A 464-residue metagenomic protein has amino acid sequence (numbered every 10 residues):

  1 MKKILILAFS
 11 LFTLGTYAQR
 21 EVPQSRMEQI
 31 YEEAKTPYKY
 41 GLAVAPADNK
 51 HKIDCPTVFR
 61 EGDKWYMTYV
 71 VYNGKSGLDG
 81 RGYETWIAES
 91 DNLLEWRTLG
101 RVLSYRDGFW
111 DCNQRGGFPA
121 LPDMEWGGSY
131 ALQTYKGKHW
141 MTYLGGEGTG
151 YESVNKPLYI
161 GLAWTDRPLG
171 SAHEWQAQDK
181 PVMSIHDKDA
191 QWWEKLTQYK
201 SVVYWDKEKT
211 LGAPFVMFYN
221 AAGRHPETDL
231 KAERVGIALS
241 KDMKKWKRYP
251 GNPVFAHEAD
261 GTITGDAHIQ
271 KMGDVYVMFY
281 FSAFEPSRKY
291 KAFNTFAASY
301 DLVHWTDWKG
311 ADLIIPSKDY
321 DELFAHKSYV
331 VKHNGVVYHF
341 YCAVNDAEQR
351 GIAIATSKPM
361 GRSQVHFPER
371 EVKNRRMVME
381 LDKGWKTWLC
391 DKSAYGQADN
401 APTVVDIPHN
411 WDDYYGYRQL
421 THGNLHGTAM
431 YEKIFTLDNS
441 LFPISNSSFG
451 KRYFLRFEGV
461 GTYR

Functional and structural regions predicted by a protein language model:
M1-I4: Positively charged n-region of N-terminal signal peptides that target proteins for export
F9-Y17: Hydrophobic h-region of N-terminal signal peptides that target proteins for export in Gram-negative bacteria
Q19-G117, L121-Y199, Y204-T262, Q270-L323 (+1 more regions): Beta-rich carbohydrate-recognition and catalytic domains
D54, E84, Y199, G265 (+4 more regions): Residue-level marker for the onset of beta-strands and adjacent loop->beta junctions in well-ordered domains
A343-N345, R456-G459: Non-cytosolic beta-sheet module surface loops
P368-E458: Extended carbohydrate-recognition surfaces in non-catalytic/accessory domains of CAZymes and lectin-like proteins
T462-R464: Short, surface-exposed beta-strand/strand-loop-strand elements in extracellular ectodomains
